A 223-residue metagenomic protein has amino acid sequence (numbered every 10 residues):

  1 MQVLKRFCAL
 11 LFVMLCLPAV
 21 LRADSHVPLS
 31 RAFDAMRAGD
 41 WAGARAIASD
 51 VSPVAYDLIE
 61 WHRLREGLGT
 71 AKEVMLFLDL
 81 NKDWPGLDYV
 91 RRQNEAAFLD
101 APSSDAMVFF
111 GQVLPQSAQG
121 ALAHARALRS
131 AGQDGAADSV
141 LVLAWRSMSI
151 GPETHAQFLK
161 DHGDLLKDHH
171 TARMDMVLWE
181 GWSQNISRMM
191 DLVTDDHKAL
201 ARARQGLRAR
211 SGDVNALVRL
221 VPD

Functional and structural regions predicted by a protein language model:
M1-A9: Bacterial N-terminal signal peptides that target proteins for export
Q2-V3, A19, D88: Short alpha-helical segments used as structural interaction elements across diverse proteins
C8-P18: Bacterial N-terminal signal peptides
A23-D223: Alpha-helical solenoid repeat scaffolds
